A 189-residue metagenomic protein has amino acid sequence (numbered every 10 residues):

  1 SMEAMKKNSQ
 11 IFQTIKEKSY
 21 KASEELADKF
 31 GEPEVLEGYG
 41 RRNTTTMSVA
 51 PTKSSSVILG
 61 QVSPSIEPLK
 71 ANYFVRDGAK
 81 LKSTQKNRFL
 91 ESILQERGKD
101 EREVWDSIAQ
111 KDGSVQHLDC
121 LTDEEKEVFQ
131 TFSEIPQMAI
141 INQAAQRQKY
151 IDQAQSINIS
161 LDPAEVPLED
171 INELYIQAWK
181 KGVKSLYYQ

Functional and structural regions predicted by a protein language model:
S1-T52, D123-E127: Internal maturation/activation junctions in enzymes
M47-Q189: Catalytic alpha/beta core of large soluble enzyme barrels
